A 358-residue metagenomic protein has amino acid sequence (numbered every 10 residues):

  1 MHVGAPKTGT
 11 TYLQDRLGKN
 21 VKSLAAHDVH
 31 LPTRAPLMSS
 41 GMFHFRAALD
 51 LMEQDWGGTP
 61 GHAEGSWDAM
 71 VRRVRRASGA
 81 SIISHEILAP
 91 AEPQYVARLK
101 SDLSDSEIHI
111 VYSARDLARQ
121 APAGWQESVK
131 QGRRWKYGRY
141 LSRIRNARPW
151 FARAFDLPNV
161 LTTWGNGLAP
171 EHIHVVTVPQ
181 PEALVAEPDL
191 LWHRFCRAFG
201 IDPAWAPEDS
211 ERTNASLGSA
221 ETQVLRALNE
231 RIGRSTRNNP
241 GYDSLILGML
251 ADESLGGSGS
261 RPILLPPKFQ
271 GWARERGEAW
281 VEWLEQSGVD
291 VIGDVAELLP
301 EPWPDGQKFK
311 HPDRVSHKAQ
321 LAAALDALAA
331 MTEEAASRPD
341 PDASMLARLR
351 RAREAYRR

Functional and structural regions predicted by a protein language model:
M1-R358: Anion-recognition interface
